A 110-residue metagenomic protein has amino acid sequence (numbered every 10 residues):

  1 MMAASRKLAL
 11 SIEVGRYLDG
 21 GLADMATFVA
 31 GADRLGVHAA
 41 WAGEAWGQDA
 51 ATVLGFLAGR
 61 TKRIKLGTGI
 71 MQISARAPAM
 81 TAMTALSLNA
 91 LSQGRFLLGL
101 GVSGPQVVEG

Functional and structural regions predicted by a protein language model:
M1-T68: N-terminal beta1-alpha1-beta2 module of alpha/beta enzyme domains
S5-D19, A75-G110: Flexible, glycine-rich active-site loops centered on histidine and acidic residues that chelate a metal or position
W46, I70-I73, A77: Structured beta->alpha junctions
